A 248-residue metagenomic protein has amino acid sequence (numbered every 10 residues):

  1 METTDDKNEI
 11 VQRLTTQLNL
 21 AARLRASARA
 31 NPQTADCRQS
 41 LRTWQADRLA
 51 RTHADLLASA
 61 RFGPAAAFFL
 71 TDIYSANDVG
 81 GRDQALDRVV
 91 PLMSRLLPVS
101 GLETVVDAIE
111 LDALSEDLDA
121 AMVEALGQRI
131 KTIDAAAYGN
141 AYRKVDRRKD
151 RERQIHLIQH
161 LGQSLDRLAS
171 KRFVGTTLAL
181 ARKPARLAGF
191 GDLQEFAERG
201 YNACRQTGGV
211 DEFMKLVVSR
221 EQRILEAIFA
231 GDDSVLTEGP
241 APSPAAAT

Functional and structural regions predicted by a protein language model:
M1-Q84: Leu/Val/Ala/Ile-rich N-terminal alpha-helices, chiefly Sec-type signal peptides and the beginnings
L14-L20, T34-S40, G63-F69, L126-D134 (+3 more regions): Short charge-dense sequence patches
T43-A46, R95, L114, Q154-Q159 (+1 more regions): Short amphipathic alpha-helical segments, especially helix-boundary/capping motifs
P64-E152, L161: Long amphipathic alpha-helical segments with strong coiled-coil/leucine-zipper propensity
E110-D117, R153, L157-H160, L180 (+3 more regions): Charged, amphipathic alpha-helical oligomerization/scaffolding segments
I130-A203: Conserved binding-pocket/active-site segment within a compact domain
R172-T248: Alpha-helical oligomerization segments
